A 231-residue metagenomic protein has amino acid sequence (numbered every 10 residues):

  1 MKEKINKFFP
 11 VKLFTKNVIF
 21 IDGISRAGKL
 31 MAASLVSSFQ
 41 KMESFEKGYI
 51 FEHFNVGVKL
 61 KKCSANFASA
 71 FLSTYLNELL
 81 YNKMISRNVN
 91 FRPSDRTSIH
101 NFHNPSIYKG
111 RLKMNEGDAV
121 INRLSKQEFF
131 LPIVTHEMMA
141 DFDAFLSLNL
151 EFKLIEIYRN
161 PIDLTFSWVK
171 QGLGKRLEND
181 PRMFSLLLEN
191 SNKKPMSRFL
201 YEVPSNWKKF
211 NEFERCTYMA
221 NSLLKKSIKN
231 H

Functional and structural regions predicted by a protein language model:
K2-L13, K113-V120, E137-A140, F166-H231: PAPS-dependent sulfotransferase catalytic domain
T15-V18: Pre-Walker A (Motif I) flank of P-loop NTPase domains
I21: Hydrophobic anchor at the beta1->P-loop junction of P-loop NTPases
A27-M42: A conserved segment at the C-terminal end of the G1
M31, D141-L148: A short acidic, amphipathic alpha-helical/loop segment
F39, N149, H231: Acidic-histidine catalytic/liganding microenvironments
K47-I133, P181-S205: PAPS-dependent sulfation machinery
V134-H136, L148-Q171: Conserved phosphate-donor/acceptor-positioning beta-strand/loop module used by diverse small-molecule
